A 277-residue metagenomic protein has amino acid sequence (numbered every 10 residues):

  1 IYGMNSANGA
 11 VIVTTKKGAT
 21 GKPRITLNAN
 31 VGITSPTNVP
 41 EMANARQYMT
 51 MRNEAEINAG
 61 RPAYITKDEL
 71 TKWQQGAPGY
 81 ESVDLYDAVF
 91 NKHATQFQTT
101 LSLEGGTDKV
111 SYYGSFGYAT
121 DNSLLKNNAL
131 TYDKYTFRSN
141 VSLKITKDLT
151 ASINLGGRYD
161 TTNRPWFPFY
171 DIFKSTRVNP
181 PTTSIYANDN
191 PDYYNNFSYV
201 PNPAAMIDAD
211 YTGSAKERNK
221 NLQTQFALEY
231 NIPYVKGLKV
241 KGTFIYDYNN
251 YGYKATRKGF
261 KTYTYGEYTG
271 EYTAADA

Functional and structural regions predicted by a protein language model:
Y2-G3, L103: Replace "in large, NTP-powered and nucleic-acid-processing enzymes" with "in large, NTP-powered factors and other
S6-T34, K109-A187, G213-G259: Transmembrane beta-barrel strand/turn architecture of Gram-negative outer membrane proteins
G9-A10, K17-N128: Residues embedded in well-ordered regular secondary structure
T37-K67, R158-S198, N250-A277: A surface-exposed, glycine/aromatic-enriched loop/edge motif typical of exported proteins
Q74-G79, S111-G117, Y194-A204, A274-A277: Active-site-adjacent bridging/hinge elements
E81-D87, D121-L124, P203-G213, A277: Extracytoplasmic loops and strand-loop junctions of Gram-negative outer membrane beta-barrel proteins
Q98-T100, D210, Q225-A227: Short structured motifs
N190, P201-P203, R218: N-terminal catalytic cores of large hydrolase enzymes
